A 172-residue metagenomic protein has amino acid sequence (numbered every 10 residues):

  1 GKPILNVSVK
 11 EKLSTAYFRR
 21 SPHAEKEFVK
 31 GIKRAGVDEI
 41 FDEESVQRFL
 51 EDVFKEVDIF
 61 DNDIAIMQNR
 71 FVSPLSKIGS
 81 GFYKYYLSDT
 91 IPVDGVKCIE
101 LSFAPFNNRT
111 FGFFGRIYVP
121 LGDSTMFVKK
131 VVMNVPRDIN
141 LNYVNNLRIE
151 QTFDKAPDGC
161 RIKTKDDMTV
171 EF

Functional and structural regions predicted by a protein language model:
G1-E100, A104-F113, E171-F172: Structured extracytoplasmic
V72-P74, Y86-L87, P92, V96-F172: Gly/Pro-enriched, hydrophobic low-complexity segments that function as extracytoplasmic propeptides/linkers
